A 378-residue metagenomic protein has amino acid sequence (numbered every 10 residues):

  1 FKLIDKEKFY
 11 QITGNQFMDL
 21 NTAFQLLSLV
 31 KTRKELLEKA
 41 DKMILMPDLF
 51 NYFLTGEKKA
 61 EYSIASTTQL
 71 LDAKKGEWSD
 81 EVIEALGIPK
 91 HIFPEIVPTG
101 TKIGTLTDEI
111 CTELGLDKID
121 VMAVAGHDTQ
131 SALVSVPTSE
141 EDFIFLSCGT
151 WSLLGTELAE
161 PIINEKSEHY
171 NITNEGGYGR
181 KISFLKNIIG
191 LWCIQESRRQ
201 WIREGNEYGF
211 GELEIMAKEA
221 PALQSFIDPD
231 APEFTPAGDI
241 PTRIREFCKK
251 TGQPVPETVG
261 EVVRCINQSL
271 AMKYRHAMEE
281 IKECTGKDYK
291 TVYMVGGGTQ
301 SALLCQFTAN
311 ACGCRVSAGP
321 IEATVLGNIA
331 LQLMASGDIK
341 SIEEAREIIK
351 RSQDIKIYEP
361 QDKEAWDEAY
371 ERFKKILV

Functional and structural regions predicted by a protein language model:
K2-G14, M18-E57, L70-D80, E84-A85 (+3 more regions): Active-site core segments that coordinate phosphate-bearing ligands/cofactors across diverse enzyme families
G56-A65: Enzymes and membrane/adaptor proteins characterized by extended Gly/Ser/Thr/Asp/Glu-rich, aromatic-dotted
T68-D72, F93-E95: Short, well-ordered beta-strand elements within core beta-sheets of diverse protein domains
K74-K75, T99-I103: Short beta-strand to alpha-helix junction loop
L86-T101: A conserved helix-loop-beta module that forms one wall/lid of the active-site cleft in ATP-utilizing catalytic domains
